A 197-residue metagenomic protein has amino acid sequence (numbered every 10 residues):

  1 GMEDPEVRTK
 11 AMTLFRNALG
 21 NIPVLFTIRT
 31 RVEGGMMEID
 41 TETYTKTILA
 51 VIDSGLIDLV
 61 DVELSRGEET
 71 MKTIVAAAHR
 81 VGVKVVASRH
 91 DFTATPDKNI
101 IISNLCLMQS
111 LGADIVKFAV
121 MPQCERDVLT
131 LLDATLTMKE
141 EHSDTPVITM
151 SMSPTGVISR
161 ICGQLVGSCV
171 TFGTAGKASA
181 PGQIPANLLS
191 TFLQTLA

Functional and structural regions predicted by a protein language model:
G1-R80, K84-A94: Active-site beta->alpha loop and helix N-cap motifs at the rims of alpha/beta catalytic domains
L49, L64-A197: Catalytic alpha/beta core domains of metabolic enzymes, predominantly
